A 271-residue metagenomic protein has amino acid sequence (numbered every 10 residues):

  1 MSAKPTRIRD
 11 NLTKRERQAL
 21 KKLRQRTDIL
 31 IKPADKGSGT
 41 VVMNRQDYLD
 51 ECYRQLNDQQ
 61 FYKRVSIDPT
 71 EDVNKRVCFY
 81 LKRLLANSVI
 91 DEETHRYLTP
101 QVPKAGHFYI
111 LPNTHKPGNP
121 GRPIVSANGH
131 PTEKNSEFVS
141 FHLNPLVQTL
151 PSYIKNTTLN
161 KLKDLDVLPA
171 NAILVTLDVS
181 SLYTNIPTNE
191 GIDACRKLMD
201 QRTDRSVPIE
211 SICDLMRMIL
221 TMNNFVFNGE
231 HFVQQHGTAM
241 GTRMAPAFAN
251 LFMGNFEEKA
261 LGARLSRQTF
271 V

Functional and structural regions predicted by a protein language model:
M1-A3, D28-A34, L56-Q60, P112-R122 (+3 more regions): Surface-exposed beta-strand-to-loop junctions that form interaction patches on eukaryotic regulatory domains
M1-F108, P117: Non-catalytic, polymerase-adjacent accessory regions of viral genome-replication enzymes
E16, T94-L98, H107-I110, T158-K163 (+1 more regions): Eukaryotic intrinsically disordered and solvent-exposed regulatory patches
R17, K32-P33, V42-M43, V65 (+8 more regions): Intrinsically disordered, low-complexity regions enriched in proline, serine, glycine and charged residues
R26-I29, D35-G37, Y62, R83 (+11 more regions): Short amphipathic alpha-helical interaction elements and helix-loop-helix interfaces that mediate dimerization
D35-K36, Q46, R96-Y97, R122-S126 (+6 more regions): Short coil/turn segments at secondary-structure boundaries
A105-P151, S180-T184, F232-G262: Conserved pre-motif C helix in the palm subdomain of viral-like polymerases
K161-V271: Conserved polymerase palm-domain catalytic core
